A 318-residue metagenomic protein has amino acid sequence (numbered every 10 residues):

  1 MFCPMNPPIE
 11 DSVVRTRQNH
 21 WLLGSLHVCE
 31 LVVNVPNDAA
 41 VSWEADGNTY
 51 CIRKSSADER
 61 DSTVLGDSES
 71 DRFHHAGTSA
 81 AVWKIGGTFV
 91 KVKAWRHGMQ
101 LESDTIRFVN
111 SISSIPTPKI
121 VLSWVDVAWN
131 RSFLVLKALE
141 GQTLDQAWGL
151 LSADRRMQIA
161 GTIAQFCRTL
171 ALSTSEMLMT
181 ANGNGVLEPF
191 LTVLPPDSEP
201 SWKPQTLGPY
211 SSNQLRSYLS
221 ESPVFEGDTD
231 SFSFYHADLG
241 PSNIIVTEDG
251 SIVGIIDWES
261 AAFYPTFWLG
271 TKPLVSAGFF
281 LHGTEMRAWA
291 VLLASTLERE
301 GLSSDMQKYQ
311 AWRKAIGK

Functional and structural regions predicted by a protein language model:
M1-A81, F89, L172-M179, E199 (+1 more regions): Phosphate/pyrophosphate-binding loops and the adjoining catalytic core of nucleotide-dependent enzymes
S56, R60, V125, R156-Q165 (+2 more regions): An alpha-helical support segment within catalytic cores of ATP-dependent transferases
S70-V193: ATP-binding pocket architecture of kinase catalytic cores
M99-S103, A160-I163, S212, M286-A290 (+1 more regions): A structural signal for well-ordered alpha-helical scaffolds and beta->alpha junctions
P118, D238-P241: Proline-centered helix-kink/hinge sites
E140, P241, S260: Short, glycine/acidic-enriched loop or turn micro-motifs at the edges of active sites
T229, S233-F234, T247-G301: Active-site Asp-x-Gly
S242-V246: Hydrophobic residue at the +6 position relative to the catalytic HRD Asp in the kinase catalytic loop
